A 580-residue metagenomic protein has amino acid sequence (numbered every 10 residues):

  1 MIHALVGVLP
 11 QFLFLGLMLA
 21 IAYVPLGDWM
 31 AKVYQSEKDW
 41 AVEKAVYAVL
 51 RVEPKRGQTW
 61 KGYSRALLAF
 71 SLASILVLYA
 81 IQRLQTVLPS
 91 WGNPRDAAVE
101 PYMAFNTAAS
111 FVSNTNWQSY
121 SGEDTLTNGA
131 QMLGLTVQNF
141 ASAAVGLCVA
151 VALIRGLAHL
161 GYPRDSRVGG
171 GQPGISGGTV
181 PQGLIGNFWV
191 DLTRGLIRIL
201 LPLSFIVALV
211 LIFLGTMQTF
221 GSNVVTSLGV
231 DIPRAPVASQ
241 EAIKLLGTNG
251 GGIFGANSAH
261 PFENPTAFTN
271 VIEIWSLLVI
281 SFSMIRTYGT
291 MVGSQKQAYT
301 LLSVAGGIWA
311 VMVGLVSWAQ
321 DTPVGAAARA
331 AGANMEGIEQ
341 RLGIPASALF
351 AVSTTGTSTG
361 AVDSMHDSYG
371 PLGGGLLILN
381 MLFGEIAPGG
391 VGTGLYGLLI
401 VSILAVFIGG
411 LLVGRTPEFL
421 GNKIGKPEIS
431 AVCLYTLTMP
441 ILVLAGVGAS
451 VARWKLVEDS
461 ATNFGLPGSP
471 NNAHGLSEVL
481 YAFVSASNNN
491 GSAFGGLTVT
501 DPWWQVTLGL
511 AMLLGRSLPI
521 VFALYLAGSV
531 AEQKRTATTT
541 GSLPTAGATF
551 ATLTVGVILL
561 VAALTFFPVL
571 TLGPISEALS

Functional and structural regions predicted by a protein language model:
M1-S580: Membrane-proximal intracellular helices of multi-pass ion channels
